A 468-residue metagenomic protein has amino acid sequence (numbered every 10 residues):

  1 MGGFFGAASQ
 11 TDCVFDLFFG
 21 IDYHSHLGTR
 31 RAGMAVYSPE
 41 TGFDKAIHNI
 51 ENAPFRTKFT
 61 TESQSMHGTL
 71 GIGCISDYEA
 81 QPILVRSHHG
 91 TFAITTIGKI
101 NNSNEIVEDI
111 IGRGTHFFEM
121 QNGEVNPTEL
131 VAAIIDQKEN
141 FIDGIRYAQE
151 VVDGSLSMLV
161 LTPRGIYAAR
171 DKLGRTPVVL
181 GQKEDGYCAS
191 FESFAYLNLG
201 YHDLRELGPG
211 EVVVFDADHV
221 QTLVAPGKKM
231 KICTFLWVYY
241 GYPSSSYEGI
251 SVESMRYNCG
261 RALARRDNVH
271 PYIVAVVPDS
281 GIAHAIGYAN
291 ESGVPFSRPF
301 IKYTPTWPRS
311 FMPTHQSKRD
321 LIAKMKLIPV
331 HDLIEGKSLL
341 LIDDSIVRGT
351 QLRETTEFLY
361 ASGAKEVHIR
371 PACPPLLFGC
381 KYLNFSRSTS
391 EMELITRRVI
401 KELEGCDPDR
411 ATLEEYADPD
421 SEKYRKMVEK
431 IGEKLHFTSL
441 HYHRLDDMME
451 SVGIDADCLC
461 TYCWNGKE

Functional and structural regions predicted by a protein language model:
M1, G112, W237-S244, N268-H270 (+4 more regions): Short acidic (Asp/Glu) and glycine-rich catalytic loops that position anionic groups and cofactors
M1-G208, V214-Y272, V277, E366: Conserved short alpha-helical segments that host acidic/polar catalytic motifs at enzyme active sites
D12-V14, N102, Y167, R175-P177 (+7 more regions): Flexible loop/turn segments at secondary-structure boundaries
Q121-E129, F296-R309, E402-R410, S439-E450: A conserved beta-strand->alpha-helix junction
R164-G165, G200-E206, T356-E468: PRPP-dependent phosphoribosyltransferase catalytic core
V274, G281-Y288, S292, F296 (+2 more regions): Extended, hydrophobic alpha-helical segments in both membrane/secreted and soluble proteins
G293-S338, L377-T389: Short, glycine/charge-rich flexible loops or terminal/linker lids adjacent to PRPP-binding catalytic cores
S310-K318, L340, R398-P408: Metal-dependent DNA phosphodiester-chemistry modules and their immediately adjacent helices/loops in DNA-processing
